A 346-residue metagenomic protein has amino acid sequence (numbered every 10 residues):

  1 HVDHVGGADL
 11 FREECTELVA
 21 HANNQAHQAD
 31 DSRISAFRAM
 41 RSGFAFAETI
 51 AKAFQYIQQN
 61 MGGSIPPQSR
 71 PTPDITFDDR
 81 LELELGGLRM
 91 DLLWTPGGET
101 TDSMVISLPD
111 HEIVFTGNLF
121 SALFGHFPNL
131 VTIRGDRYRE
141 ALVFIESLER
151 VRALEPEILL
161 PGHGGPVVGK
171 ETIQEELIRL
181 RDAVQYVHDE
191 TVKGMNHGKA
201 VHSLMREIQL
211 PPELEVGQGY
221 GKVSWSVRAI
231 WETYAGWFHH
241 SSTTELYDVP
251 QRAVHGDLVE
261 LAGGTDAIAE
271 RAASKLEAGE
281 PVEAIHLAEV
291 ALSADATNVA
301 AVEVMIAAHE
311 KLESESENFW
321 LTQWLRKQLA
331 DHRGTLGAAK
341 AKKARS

Functional and structural regions predicted by a protein language model:
H1-D78, E82: Active-site HxH/HxHxD metal-binding segment of metal-dependent hydrolases
H4-V5, T101, I285: Short, well-ordered alpha-helical microsegments
F11, L18, F77, I106 (+5 more regions): Divalent metal-coordination and catalytic microenvironments
S32, A39-R41, V131, H286 (+1 more regions): Pre-active-site segment of Zn-dependent metallo-hydrolases
F37, I50-Q58, G62, A153-I158 (+1 more regions): Accessory terminal helices/loops
P71, R80-E82, R89-H197: Metallo-beta-lactamase
I75, G87-L88: Extended, Lys/Arg-enriched charged tracts that mediate electrostatic binding to polyanionic substrates
